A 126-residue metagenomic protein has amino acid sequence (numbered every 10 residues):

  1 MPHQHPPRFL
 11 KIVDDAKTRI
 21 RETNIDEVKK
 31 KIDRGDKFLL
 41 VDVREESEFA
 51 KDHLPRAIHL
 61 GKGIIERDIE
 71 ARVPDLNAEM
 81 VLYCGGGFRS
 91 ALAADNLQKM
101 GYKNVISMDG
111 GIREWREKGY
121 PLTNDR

Functional and structural regions predicted by a protein language model:
M1-L39, E46-E79, G85-R126: Rhodanese-like catalytic fold shared by cysteine-dependent sulfurtransferases and DSP/PTP-type phosphatases
